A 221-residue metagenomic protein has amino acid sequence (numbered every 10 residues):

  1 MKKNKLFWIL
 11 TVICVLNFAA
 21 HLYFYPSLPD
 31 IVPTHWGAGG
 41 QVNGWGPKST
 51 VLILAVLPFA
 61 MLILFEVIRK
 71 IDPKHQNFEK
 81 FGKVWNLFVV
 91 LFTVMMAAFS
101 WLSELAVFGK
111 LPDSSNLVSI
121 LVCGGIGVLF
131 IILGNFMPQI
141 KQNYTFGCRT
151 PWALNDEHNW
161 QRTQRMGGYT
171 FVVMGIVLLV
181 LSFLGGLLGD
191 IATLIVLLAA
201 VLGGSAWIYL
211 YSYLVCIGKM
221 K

Functional and structural regions predicted by a protein language model:
M1-V12: Alpha-helical transmembrane segments and their helix-start/interface "positive-inside/aromatic belt" motifs in integral
L6-F7, I53-A55, L64-E66, N86-M95 (+1 more regions): Select subsegments of transmembrane alpha-helices in polytopic membrane proteins, especially boundary-proximal
L10, G44-F59, N116-L133, A199-A200: Alpha-helical transmembrane segments
L22-L52, F146-N155: Active-site and channel-lining beta-strand-loop segments that bind or position nucleotide-derived/phosphorylated
F24-L28, A60-D72, I132-C148, Y211-I217: Membrane-water interface of transmembrane alpha-helices
V67-N116: Ordered, amphipathic secondary-structure segments that act as subunit-interaction surfaces in large macromolecular
C123-G125, T193-I208: Small-residue-rich transmembrane alpha-helices that serve as helix-helix interface/gating elements in multipass
T150-M166: Short membrane-interface loop/juxtamembrane segments of multi-pass integral membrane proteins
